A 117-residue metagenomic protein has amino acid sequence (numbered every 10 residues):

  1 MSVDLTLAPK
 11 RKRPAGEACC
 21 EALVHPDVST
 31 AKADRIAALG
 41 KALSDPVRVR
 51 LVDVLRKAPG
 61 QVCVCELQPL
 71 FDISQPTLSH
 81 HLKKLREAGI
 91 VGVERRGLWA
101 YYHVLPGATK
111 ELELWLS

Functional and structural regions predicted by a protein language model:
M1-A42: N-terminal leader segment of winged-helix/HTH proteins
K32-I36, G40, Y101-S117: Conserved segment of winged-helix/HTH DNA-binding domains
P46, A58-C63: Short capping segments at the starts of secondary-structure elements
R50-D53: Pre-recognition alpha-helix immediately N-terminal to the DNA-recognition helix within helix-turn-helix or winged-helix
E66-Q68: A short acidic, leucine-rich amphipathic alpha-helix
S74: Helix-turn-helix DNA-binding motif, specifically the short coil turn and the N-cap/start of the second
S79-K83, L98: Base-recognition residues in the alpha-helical recognition helix of bacterial helix-turn-helix
E87-R96, H103: Beta-hairpin "wing" of winged helix-turn-helix
